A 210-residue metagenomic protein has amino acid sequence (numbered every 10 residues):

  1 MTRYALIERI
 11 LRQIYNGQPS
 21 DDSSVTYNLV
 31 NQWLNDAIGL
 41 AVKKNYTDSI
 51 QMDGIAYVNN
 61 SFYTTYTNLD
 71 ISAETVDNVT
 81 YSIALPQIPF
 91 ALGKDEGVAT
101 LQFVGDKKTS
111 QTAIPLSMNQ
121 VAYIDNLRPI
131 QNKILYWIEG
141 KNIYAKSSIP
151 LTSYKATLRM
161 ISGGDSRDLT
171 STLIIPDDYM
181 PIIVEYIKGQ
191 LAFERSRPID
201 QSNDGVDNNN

Functional and structural regions predicted by a protein language model:
M1-N210: Glycine-enriched, solvent-exposed interface loops adjoining structured elements
